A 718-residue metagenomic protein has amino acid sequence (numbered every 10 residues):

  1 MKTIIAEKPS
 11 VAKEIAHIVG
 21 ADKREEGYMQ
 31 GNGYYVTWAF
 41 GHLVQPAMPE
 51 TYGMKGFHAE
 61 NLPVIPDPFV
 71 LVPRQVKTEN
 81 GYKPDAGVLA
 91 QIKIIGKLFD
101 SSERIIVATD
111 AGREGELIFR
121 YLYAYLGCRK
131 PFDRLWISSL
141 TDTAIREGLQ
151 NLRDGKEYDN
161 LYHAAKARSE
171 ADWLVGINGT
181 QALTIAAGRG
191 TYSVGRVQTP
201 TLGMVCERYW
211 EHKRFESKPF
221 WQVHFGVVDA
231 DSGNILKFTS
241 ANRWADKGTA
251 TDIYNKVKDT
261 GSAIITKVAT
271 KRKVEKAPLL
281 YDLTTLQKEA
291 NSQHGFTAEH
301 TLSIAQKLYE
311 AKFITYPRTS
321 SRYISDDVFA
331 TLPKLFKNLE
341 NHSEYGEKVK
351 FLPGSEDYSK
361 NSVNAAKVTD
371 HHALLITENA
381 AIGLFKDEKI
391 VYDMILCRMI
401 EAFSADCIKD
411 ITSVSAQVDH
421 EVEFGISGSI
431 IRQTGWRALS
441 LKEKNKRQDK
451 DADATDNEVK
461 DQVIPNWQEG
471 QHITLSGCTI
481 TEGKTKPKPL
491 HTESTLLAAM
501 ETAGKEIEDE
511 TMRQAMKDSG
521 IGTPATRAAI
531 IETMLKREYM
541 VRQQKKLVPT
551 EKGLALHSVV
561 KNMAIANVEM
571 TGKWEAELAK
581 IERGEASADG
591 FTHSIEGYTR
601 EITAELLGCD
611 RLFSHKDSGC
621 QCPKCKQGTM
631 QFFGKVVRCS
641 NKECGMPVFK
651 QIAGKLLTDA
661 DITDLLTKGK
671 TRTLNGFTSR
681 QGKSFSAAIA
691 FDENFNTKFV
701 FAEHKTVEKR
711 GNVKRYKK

Functional and structural regions predicted by a protein language model:
M1-S169, W173, G179, R447 (+2 more regions): Intrinsically disordered, low-complexity regulatory segments
M1-T3, T109-A111, G188-T191, T270-L279 (+4 more regions): Conserved short loop/turn motifs at secondary-structure junctions
K2, E25, G81, Y125 (+5 more regions): Basic, low-complexity terminal or inter-domain segments flanking catalytic cores
A164-G195, T511: Amphipathic alpha-helical segments of the small helical/lid subdomains adjacent to P-loop NTPase cores
A186-S193, M204-A250, Q293: C-terminal helical "lid" subdomain and adjoining coupling/linker elements of P-loop NTPases
Q198: Conserved PLP-enzyme active-site core in the AAT-like
A245-Y281, Q287: Metal- or metallocofactor-binding catalytic centers and their adjacent structured scaffolds across diverse enzyme
